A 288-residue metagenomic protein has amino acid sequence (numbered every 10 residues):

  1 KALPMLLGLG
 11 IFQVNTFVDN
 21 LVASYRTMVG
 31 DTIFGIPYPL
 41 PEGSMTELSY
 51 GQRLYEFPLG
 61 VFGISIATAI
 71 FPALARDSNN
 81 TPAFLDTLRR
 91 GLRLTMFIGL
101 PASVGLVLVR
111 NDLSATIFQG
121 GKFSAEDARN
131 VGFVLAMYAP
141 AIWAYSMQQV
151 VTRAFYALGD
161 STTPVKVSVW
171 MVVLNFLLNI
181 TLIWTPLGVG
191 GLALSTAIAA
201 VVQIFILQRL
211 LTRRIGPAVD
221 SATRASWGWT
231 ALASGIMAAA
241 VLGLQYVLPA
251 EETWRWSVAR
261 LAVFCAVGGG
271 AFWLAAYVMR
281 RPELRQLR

Functional and structural regions predicted by a protein language model:
K1-R288: Membrane-embedded alpha-helical bundles of multi-pass transporters/translocases, especially carrier/permease families
